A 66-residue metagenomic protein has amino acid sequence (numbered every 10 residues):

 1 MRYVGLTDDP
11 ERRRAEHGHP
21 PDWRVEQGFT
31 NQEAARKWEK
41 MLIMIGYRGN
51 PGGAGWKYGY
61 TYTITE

Functional and structural regions predicted by a protein language model:
M1-D8: GIY-YIG nuclease signature motif recognition
D8-E66: Boundary/linker segments flanking structured domains
